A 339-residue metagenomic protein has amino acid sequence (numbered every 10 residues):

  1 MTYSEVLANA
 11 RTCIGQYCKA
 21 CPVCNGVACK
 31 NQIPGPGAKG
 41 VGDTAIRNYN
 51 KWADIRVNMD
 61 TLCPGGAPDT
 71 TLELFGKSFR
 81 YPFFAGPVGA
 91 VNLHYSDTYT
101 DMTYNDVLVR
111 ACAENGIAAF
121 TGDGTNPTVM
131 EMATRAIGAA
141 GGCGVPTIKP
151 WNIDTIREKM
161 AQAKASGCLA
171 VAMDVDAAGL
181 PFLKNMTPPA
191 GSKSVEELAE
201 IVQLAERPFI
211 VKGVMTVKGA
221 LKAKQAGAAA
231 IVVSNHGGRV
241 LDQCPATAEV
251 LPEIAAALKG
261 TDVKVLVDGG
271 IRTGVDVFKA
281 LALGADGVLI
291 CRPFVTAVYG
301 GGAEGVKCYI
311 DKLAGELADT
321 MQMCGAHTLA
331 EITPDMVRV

Functional and structural regions predicted by a protein language model:
M1-K30, G219, G238-T261, I271-V339: Conserved active-site-proximal phosphate/metal-binding subdomains
T2-R80, I332: An N-cap/entry alpha-helix motif that binds or orients negatively charged groups
N50-T61, A113, I117, A165-C168 (+6 more regions): Generic secondary-structure signature for well-ordered alpha-helical cores
R80-G89: Outer membrane beta-barrel
A90-T98: N-terminal binding-site loop/beta-alpha segment at the start of enzyme catalytic domains that lines or forms
A90-V91, D123-T128, D176: Short glycine-enriched loops at secondary-structure junctions
Y99, R110, G138-A139, W151-V267 (+2 more regions): Alpha/beta enzyme core
T103-N152: A gly/proline- and charged-residue-enriched helix-loop-helix capping module
